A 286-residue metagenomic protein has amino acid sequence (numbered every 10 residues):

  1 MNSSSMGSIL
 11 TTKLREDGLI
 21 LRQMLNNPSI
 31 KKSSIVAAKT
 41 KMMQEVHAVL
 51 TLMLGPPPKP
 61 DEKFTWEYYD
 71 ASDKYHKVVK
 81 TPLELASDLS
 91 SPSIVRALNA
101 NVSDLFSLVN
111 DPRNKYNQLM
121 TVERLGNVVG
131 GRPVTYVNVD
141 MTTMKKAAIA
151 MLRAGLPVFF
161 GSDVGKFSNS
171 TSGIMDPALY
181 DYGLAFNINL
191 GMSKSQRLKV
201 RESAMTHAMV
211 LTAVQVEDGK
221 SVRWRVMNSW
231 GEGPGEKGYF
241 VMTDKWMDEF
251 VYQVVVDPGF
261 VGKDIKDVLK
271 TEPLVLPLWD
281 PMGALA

Functional and structural regions predicted by a protein language model:
M1, T81, D140, S193 (+2 more regions): Helix N-terminus capping/helix-initiation residues
M1-R22: Extracytoplasmic mature domains of secreted/periplasmic and thylakoid-lumen proteins
S3, G7, M43-H47, V102 (+2 more regions): Alpha-helix initiation and N-capping motif
L10, L50, A148, V158-F160 (+2 more regions): Generic structural hydrophobic/aromatic packing signal, biased to beta-strands
R15, L19-L125: Aromatic-residue-lined binding/catalytic grooves and analogous aromatic/hydrophobic interfacial grooves in multimeric
V128-T206: Long, positively charged binding patches that form subdomain-scale interaction surfaces for polyanionic ligands
T212, E217-A286: Conserved catalytic-core surface of thiol
